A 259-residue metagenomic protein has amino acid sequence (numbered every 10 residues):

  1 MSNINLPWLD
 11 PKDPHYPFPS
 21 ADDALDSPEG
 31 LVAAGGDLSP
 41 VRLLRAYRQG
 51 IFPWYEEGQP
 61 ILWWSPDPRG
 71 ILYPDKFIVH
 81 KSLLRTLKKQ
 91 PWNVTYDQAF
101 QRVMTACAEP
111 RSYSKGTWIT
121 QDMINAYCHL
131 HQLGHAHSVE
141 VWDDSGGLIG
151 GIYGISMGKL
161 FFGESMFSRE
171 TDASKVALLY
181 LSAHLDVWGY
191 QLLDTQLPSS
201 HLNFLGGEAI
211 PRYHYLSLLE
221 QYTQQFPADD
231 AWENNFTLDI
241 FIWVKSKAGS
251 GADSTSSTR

Functional and structural regions predicted by a protein language model:
M1-R259: N-acyltransferase acceptor-side catalytic subdomain
